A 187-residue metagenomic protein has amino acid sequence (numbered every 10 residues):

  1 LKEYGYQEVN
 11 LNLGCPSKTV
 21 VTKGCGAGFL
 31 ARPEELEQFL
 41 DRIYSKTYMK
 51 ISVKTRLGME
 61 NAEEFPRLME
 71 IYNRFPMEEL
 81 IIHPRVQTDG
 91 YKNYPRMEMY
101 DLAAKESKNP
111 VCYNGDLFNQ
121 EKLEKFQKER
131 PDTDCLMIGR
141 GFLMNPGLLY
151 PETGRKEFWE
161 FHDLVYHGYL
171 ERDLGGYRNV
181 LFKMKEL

Functional and structural regions predicted by a protein language model:
L1-E3, L13, K23, E35 (+2 more regions): Conserved alpha/beta-domain cores
L1-V9, L181, E186: Short intrinsically disordered, low-complexity coil segments enriched in acidic
Y6-P16, F75-R85, L136-F142: Non-cysteine beta-strand/loop elements that form the S-adenosyl-L-methionine
N10, K50-S52: Residues at or immediately flanking beta-strands
G14-P16, K54-E60, R85-Q87, N114-F118 (+1 more regions): Active-site beta-loop-alpha junctions enriched in small/polar residues
K18-E35, T88-M97: Glycine-rich tight-turn/loop motif centered on a GG-T
A27-L30, L36-Y44, V53-T55, E60: Conserved beta-alpha-beta core of the PfkB/ribokinase-like small-molecule kinase fold
Q38, K46-Y48, N61-E79, Y91 (+3 more regions): Alpha/beta catalytic cores of nucleotide-metabolism and tRNA/nucleoside-modifying enzymes
